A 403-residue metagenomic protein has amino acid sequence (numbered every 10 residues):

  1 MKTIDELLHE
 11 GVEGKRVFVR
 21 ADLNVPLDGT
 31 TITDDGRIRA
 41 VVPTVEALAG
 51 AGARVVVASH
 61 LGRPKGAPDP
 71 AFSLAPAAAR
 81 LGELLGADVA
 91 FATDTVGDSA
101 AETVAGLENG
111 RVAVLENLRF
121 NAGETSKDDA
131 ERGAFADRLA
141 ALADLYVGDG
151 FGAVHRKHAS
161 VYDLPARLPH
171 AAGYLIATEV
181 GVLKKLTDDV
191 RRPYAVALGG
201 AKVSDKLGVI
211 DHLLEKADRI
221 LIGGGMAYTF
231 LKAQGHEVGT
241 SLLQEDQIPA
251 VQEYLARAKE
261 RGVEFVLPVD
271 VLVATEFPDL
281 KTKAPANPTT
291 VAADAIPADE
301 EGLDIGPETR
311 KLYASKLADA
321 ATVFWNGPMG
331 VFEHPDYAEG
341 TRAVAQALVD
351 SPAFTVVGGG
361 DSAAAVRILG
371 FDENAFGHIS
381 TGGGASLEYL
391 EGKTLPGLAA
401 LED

Functional and structural regions predicted by a protein language model:
M1-D403: Active-site loop-to-helix "anion-binding N-cap" substructures in soluble metabolic enzymes
